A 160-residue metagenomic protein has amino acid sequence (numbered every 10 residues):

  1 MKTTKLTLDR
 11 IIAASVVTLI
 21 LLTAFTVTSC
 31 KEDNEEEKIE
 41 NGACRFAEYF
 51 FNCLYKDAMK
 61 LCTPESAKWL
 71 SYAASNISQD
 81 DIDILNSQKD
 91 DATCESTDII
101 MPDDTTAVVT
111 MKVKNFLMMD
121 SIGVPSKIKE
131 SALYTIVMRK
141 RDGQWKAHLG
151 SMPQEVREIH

Functional and structural regions predicted by a protein language model:
M1-T28: Sec-dependent bacterial lipoprotein signal peptides
M1-T3, C62, V137-R139: Intrinsically disordered, low-complexity regions enriched in Ser/Pro/Gly/Gln/His and often acidic
T26-N52: Short, low-complexity N-terminal intrinsically disordered segments enriched in polar/charged residues
T28, E95-T97, H148: A short, local hydrophobic-aromatic micro-motif
E40-N41, Y55-V108, V113-F116: Short solvent-exposed beta->alpha transition segments
R45, Y49-C53, L61-E65, R141: Structured segments of extracytoplasmic/periplasmic soluble domains in secreted or envelope-associated proteins
I100-H160: Exposed beta-sheet edge and beta->alpha loop/turn motif
